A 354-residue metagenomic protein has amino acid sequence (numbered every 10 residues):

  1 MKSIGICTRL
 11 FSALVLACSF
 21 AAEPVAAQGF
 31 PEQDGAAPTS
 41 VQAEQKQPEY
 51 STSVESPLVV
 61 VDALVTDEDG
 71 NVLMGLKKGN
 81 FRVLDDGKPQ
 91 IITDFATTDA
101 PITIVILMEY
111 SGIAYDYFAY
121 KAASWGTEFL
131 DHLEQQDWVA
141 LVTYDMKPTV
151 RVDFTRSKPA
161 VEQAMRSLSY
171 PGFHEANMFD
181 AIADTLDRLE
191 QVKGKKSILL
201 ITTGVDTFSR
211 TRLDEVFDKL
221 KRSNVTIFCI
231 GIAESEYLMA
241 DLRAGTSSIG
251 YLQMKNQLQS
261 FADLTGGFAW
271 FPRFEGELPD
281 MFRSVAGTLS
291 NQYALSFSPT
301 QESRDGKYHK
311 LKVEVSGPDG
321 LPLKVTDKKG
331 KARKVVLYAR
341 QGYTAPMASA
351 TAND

Functional and structural regions predicted by a protein language model:
M1, A13-A17, E236, A350: Charged interaction patches that mediate protein-protein contacts
M1-C7: N-terminal secretory signal peptides that target proteins for export/translocation
R9-E23: Bacterial N-terminal signal peptides
A26-D354: Scaffold/interface architecture of coatomer-like assemblies
